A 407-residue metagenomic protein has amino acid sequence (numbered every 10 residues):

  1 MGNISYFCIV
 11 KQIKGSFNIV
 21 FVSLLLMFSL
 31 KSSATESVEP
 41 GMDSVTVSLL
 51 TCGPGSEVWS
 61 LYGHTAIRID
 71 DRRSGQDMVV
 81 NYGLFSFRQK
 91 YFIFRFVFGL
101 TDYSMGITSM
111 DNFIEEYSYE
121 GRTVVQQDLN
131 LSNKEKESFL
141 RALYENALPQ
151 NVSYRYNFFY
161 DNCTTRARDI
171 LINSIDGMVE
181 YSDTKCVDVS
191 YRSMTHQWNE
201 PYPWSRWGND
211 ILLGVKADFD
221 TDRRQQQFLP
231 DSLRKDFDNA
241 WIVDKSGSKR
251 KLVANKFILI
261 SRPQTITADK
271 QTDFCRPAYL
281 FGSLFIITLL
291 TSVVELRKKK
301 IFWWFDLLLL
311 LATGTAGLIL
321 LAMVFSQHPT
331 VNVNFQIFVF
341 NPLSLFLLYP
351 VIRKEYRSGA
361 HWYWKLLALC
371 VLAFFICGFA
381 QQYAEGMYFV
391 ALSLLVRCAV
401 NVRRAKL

Functional and structural regions predicted by a protein language model:
Y6-I9: Short, positively charged and aromatic/hydrophobic N-terminal segments
Q12, P40-G41, V58, Q271 (+1 more regions): Alpha-helical membrane-anchoring segments
N18-S29: Bacterial N-terminal signal peptides
S32-S37: Boundary at the C-terminal end of the N-terminal hydrophobic targeting segment
D43-R122: Glycine-rich catalytic cores of cysteine/serine-nucleophile enzymes that process amide/ester linkages in cell-envelope
S86-G177: A cross-kingdom signal targeting lumenal/periplasmic-facing segments of multi-pass membrane and secretory-pathway
E145-A360, L369-L407: Activation targets extended, charge/polar-rich intrinsically disordered C-terminal tails
